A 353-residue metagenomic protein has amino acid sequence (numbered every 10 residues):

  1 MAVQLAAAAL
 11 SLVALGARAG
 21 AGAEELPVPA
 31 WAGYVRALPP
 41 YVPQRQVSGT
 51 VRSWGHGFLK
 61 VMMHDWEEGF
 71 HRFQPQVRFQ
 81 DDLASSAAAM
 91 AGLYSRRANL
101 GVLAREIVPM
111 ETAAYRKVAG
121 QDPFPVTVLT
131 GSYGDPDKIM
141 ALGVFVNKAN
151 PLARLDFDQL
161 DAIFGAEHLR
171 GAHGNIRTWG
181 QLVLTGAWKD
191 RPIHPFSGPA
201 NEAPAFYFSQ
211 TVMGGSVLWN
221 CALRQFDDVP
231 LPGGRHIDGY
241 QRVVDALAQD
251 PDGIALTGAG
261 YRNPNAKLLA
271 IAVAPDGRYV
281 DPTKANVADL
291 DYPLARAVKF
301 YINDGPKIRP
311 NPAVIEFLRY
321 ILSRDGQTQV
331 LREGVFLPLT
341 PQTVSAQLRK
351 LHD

Functional and structural regions predicted by a protein language model:
M1-V3: N-terminal export leaders
L5-S11: Hydrophobic helical h-region of N-terminal Sec-dependent signal peptides in bacterial secretory/periplasmic proteins
S11-A19: C-terminal segment of classical bacterial N-terminal signal peptides
A19-D353: Flexible loop/hinge segments at secondary-structure junctions
